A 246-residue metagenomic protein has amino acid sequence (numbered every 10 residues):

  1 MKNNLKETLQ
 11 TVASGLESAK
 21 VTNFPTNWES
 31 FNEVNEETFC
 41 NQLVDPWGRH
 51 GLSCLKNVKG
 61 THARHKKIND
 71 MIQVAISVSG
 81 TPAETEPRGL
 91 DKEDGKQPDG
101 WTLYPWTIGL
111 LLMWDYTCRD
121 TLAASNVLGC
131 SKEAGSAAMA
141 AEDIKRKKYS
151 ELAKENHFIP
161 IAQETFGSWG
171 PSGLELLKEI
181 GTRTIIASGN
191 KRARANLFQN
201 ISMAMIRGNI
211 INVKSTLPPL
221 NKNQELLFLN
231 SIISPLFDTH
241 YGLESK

Functional and structural regions predicted by a protein language model:
M1-L43, K59-G60, V74, V78 (+3 more regions): Non-catalytic C-terminal interaction segments of nucleic acid-processing enzymes
E37-I68: Short Cys/His-based metal-binding microdomains
W47-C54, D99, W114, P160: Short, conserved catalytic/metal-binding micro-motifs enriched in Asp/Glu and His
E86-R88, D99: Two-metal-ion RNase H-like nuclease active-site motif
G95-Y104: Conserved beta-strand/loop block within the catalytic cores of divalent metal-dependent phospho-transfer/hydrolysis
